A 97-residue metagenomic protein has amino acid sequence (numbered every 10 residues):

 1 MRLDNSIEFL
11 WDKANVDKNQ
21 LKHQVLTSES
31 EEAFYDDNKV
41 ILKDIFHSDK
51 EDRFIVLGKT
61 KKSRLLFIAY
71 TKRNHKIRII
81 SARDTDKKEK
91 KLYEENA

Functional and structural regions predicted by a protein language model:
M1-A97: Ribonuclease/tRNase effector modules and their secretory precursors
